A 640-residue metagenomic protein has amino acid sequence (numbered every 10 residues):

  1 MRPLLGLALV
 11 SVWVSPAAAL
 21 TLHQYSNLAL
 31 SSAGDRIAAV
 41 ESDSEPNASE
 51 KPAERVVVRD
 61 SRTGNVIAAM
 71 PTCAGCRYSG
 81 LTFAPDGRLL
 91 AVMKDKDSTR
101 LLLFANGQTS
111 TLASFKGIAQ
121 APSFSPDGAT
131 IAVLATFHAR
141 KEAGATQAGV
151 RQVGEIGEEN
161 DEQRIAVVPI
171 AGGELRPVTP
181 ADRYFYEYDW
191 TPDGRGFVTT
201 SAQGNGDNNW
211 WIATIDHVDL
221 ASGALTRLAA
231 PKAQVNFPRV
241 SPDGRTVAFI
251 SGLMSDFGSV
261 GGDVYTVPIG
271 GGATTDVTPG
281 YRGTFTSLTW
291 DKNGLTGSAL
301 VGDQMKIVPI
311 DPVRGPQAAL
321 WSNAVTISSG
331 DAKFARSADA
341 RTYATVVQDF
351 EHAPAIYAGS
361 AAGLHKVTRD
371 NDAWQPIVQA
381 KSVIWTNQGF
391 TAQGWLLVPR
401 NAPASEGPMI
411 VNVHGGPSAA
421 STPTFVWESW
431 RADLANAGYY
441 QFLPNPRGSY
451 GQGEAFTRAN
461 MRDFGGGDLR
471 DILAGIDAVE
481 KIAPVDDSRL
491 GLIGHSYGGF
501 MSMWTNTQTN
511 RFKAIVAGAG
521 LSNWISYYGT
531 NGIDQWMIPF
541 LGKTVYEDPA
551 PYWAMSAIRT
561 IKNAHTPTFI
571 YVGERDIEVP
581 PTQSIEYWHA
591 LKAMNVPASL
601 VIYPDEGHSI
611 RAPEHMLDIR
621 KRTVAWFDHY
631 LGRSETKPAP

Functional and structural regions predicted by a protein language model:
A29, T82, S123, D189 (+3 more regions): Conserved beta-strand position repeated across blades of beta-propeller domains
S32-A33, P85-D86, P126-D127, P192-D193 (+3 more regions): Residue-level detector of Asp-centered blade-edge/turn motifs that repeat once per structural unit in beta-propeller
I37, G87-L90, G128-I131, G196-F197 (+3 more regions): Hydrophobic beta-strand positions that form the internal "hydrophobic ladder" of WD40/Gbeta-like beta-propeller blades
E41-V56, T72-R77, M93-L102, S114-Q120 (+10 more regions): A flexible loop/linker signature enriched in serine peptidases of the S9 family
S61-G64, F104-Q108, P169-G173, D219-G223 (+3 more regions): Short loop/turn segments that connect beta-strands within beta-propeller blades
N65-K94: Blade-loop segments of beta-propeller domains
N65-P71, S110-A113, E174-T179, A224-A229 (+2 more regions): A short beta-strand motif characteristic of beta-propeller blades
K333-P640: Serine-hydrolase catalytic core recognition
